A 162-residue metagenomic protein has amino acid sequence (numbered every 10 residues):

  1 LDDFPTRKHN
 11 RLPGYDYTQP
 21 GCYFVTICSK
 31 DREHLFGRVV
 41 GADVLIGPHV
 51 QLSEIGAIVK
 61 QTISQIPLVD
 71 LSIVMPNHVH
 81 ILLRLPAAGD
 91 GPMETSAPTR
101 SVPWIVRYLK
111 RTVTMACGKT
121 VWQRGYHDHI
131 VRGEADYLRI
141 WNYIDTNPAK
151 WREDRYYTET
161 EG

Functional and structural regions predicted by a protein language model:
L1-G162: Short catalytic/metal-binding and nucleic-acid-binding patches
